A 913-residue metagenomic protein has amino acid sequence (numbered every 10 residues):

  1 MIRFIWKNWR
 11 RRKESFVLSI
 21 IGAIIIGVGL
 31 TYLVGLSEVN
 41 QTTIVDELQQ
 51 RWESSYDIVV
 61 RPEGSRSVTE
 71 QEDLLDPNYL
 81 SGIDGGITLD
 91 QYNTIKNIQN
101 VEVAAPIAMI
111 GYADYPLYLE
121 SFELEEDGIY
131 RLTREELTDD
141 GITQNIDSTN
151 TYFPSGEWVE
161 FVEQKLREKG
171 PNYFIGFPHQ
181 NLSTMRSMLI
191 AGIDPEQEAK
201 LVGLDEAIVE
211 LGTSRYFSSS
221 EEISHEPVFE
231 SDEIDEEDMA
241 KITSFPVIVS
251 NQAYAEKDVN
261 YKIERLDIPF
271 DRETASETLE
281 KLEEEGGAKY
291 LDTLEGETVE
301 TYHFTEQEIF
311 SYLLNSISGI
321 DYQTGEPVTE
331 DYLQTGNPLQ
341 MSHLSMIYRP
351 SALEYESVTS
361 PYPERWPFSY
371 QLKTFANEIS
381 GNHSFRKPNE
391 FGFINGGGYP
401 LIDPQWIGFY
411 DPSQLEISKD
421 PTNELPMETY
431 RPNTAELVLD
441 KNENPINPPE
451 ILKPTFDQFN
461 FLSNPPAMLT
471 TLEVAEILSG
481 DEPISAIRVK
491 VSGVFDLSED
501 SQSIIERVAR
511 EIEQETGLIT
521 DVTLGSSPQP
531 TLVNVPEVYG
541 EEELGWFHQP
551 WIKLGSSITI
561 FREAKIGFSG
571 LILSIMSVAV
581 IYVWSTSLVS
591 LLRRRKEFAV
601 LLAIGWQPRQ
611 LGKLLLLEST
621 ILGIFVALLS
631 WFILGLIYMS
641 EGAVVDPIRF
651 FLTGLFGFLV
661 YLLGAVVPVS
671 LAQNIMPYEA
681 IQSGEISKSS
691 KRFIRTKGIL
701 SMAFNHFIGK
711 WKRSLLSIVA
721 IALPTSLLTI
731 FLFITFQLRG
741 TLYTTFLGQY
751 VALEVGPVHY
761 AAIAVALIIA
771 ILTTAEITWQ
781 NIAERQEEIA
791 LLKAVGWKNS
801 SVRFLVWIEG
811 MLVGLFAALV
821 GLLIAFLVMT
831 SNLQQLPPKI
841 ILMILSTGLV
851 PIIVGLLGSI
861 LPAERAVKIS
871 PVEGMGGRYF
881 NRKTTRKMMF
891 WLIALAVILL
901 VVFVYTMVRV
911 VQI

Functional and structural regions predicted by a protein language model:
M1-G35, Q41-R51, I552-I558, L616 (+4 more regions): N-terminal Sec/SRP start-transfer signal
R3, T586-S590, L634, L652-I694 (+4 more regions): C-terminal membrane-exit region of the final transmembrane helix in multipass inner-membrane proteins
R12, I581-T620, L772-M811: Interfacial "coupling" helices/loops that link adjacent transmembrane helices in transporter permeases
V28-V59, E63-R66, E125-D139, F153 (+4 more regions): Alpha-helical transmembrane segments
L36-N40, N460, D496-R510, Q514-I575 (+1 more regions): Peri-transmembrane interface segments
E72-P77, D84-E482: A structural signal for hydrophobic secondary-structure junctions, strongest on transmembrane helix-loop-helix units
L614-F632, W711, L715, S801-L823 (+1 more regions): Selective transmembrane-helix segments that form parts of the transport pathway or gating/packing helices in multipass
V626-L659, V666, S670-N674, F731-Q749 (+5 more regions): Short helix-loop junctions at transmembrane helix boundaries
